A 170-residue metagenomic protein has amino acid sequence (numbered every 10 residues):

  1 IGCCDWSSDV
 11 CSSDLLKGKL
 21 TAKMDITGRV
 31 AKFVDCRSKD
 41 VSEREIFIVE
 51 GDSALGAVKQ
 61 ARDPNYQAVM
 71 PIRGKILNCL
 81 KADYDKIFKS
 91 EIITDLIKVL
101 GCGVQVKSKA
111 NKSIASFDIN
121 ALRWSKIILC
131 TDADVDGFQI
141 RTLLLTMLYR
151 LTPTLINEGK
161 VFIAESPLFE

Functional and structural regions predicted by a protein language model:
I1-V10: Single conserved hydrophobic/aromatic residue that forms the stacking wall/gate of nucleotide- or nucleobase-binding
W6, V41-E43, L122-W124: Short loop/turn elements that form and flank the Walker-type P-loop nucleotide-binding site in RecA-like NTPase cores
D9-M24, I76-C79: Amphipathic alpha-helical
L16-I46: Flexible, glycine/threonine-enriched loop-and-boundary segments that flank and lead into catalytic domains of large
M24-G28, I72-N78, R123-S125, S166-L168: Short acidic (Asp/Glu) and glycine-rich catalytic loops that position anionic groups and cofactors
K32-C36, I76-D83, K126-D134: Short hinge/gating elements
S42-I119, Q139-L143, E158: Metal-dependent catalytic core segments for phosphate chemistry
A121-E170: Feature marking long nucleic-acid-engaging regions of large polymerase/nuclease enzymes
